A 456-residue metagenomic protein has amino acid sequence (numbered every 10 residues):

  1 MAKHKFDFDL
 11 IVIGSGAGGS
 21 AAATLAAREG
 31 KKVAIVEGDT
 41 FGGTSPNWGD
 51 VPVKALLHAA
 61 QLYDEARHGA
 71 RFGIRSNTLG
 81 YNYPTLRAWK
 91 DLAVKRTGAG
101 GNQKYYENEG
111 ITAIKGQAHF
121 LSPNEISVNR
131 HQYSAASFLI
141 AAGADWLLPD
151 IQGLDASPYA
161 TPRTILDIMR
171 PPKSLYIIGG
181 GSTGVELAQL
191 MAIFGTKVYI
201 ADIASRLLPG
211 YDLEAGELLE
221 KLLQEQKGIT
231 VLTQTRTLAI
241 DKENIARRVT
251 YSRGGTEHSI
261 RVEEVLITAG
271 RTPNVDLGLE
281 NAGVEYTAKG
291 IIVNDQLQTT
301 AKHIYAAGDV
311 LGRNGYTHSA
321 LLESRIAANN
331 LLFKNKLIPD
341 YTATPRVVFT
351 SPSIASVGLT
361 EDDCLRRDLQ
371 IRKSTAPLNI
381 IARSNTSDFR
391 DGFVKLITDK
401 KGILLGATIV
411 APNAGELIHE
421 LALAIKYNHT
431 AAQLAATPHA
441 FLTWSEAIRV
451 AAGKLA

Functional and structural regions predicted by a protein language model:
A2-F8, A17, T24-K31, V36-P171 (+7 more regions): Glycine-rich flavin
I11-G18, A22-D39, P46, V51 (+3 more regions): Flexible, glycine-rich terminal cap/loop adjacent to redox cofactors in electron-transfer oxidoreductases
I11-I13, A118, Y133-G143, I177-I178 (+3 more regions): Short hydrophobic core segments
G19, G181-G184, A320: Catalytic nucleophile loop
D50, A142-K197, A201, T230-V231 (+3 more regions): Glycine-rich dinucleotide-binding loop and its adjacent helix/turn
K115, N294-D295, T398-D399: Short, acidic, Ser/Thr-enriched surface-loop or helix-capping motifs
A156-P171, S259-F333: FAD-site-proximal beta/loop scaffold in flavoenzymes
